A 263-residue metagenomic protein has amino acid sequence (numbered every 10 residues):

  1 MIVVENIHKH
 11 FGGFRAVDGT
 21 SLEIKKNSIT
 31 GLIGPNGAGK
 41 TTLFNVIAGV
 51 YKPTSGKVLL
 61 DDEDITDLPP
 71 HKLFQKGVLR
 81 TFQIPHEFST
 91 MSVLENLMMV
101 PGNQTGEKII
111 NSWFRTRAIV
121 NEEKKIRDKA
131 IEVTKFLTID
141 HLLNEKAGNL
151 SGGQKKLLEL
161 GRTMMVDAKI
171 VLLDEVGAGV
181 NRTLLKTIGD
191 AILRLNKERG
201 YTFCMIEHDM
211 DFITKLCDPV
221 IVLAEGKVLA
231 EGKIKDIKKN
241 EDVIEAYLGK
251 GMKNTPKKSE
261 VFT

Functional and structural regions predicted by a protein language model:
I33-P35: The feature captures the beta-strand-to-loop junction immediately N-terminal to the Walker
A48: Helix-to-loop junction immediately C-terminal to a conserved catalytic motif
I110-L142, L193: Conserved ABC ATPase "signature" region
E175-V176: Walker B catalytic motif
I213-K215: A short, surface-exposed alpha-helical micro-motif characterized by mixed small hydrophobic and charged/polar residues
